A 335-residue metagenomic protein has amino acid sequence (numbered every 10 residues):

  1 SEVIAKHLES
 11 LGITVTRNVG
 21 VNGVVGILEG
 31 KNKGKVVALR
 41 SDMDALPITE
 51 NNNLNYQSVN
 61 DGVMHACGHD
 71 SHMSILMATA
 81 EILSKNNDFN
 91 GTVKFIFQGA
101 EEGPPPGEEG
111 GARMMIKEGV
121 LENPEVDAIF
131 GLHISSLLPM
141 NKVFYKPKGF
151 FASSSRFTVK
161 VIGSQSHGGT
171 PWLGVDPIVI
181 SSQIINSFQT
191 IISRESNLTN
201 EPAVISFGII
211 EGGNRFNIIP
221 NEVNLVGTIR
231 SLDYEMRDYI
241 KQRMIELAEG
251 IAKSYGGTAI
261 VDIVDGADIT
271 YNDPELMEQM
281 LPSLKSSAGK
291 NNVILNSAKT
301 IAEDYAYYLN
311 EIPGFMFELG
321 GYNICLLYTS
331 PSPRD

Functional and structural regions predicted by a protein language model:
S1-H65, S74-N90: Acidic/His- and Gly-rich active-site-bordering loop/insert found across diverse amide/peptide-bond hydrolases
L39, H69, M115, H167 (+4 more regions): Divalent metal-coordination and catalytic microenvironments
L54-M64, S71, F89-I209, N214-I218 (+1 more regions): Histidine/acidic-residue-rich, glycine-tolerant segments that coordinate divalent metal ions
N186-S193, D262, A267-N323: Active-site-adjacent substrate-binding region of metalloamidase/peptidase-like peptide-processing proteins
I218-I240: A conserved active-site cap/scaffold subdomain adjacent to cofactor or substrate pockets
I240-L247: Short amphipathic alpha-helices in soluble, non-transmembrane regions that often serve as interface/regulatory elements
Y328-D335: Conserved small/polar residues in nucleotide/adenosyl-binding loops
